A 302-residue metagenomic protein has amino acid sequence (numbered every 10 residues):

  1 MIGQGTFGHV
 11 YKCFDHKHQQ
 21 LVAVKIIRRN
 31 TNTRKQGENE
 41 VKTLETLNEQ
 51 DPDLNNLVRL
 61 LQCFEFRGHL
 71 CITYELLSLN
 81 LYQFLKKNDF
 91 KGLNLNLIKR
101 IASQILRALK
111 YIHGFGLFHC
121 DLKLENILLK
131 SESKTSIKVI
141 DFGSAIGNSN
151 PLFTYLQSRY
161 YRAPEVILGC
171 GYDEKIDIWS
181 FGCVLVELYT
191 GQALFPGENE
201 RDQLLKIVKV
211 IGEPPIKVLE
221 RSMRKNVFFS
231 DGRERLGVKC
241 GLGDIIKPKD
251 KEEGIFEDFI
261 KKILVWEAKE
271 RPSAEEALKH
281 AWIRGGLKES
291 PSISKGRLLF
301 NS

Functional and structural regions predicted by a protein language model:
H9: Conserved N-lobe ATP-binding subsite of Hanks-type protein kinase domains, especially the beta3 VAIK lysine
I26-L54: Conserved N-lobe beta3->alphaC-helix segment of eukaryotic protein kinase catalytic domains
N55, R67-C71, E75-S133, G254-K261: Conserved alphaE helix
Q62-C63: A short, aromatic-enriched beta-strand patch in the conserved N-lobe beta-sheet of the protein kinase catalytic domain
D177: Conserved catalytic-loop aspartate of Hanks-type protein kinases
P214-F259: C-terminal lobe substrate-recognition/regulatory segment of protein kinase catalytic domains
E270-S302: Regulatory extensions flanking the kinase catalytic core
